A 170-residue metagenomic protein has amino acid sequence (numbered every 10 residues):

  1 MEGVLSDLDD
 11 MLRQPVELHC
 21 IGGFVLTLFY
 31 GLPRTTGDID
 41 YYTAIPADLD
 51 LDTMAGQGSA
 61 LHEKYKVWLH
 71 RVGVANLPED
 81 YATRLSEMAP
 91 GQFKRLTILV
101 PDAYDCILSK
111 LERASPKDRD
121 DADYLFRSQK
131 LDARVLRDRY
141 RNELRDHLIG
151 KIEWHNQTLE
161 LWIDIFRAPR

Functional and structural regions predicted by a protein language model:
M1-R170: Compositionally biased terminal segments of proteins
